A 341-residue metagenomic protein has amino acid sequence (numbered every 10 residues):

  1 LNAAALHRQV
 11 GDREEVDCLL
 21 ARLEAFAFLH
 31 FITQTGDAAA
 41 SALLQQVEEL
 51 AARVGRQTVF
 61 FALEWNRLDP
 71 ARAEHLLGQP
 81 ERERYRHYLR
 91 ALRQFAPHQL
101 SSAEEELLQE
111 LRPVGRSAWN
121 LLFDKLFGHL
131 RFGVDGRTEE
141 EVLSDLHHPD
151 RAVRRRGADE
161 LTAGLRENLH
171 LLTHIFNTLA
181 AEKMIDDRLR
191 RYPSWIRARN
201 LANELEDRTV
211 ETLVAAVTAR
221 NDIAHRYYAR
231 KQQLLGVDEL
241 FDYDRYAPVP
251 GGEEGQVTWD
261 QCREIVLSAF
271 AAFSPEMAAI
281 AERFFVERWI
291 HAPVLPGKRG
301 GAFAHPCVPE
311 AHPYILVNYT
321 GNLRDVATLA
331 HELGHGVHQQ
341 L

Functional and structural regions predicted by a protein language model:
L1-G252: A well-structured
G136-E140, C262, P296-G300, A304: Extended non-transmembrane interhelical loops and adjacent amphipathic helices of multipass membrane proteins
R166, H174, E211-T218, W259 (+2 more regions): Glycine-rich, acidic/polar active-site loops that bind/position phosphate-bearing ligands
R191, T320-L341: Active-site recognition of the HExxH zinc-binding catalytic motif
R220, A224-Y227, A269, G336 (+1 more regions): Short alpha-helical functional segments enriched in proximate histidine and acidic residues
R230, L234-A278, E282, A304 (+1 more regions): Long, K/E/R/D-enriched contiguous segments that form extended
G252-V257, I290-A311: Catalytic zinc-binding patch centered on the HExxH motif and its immediate surroundings that defines zinc-dependent
E253-W259, V308-A330: Short pre-active-site segment immediately N-terminal to the catalytic Zn-binding motif
